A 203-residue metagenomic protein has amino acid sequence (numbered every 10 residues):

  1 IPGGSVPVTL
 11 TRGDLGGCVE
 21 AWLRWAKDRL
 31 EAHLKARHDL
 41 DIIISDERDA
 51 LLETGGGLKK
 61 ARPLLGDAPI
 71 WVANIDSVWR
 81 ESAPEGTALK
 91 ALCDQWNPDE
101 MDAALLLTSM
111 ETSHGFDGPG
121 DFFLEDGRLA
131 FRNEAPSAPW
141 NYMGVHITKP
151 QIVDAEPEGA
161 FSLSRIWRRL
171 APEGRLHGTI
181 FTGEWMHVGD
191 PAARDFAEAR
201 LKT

Functional and structural regions predicted by a protein language model:
I1-C18: N-terminal assembly/transducer modules of large multi-domain enzymes, emphasizing dimerization/partner-binding
G3-G4, R24, G55-G57, I75 (+4 more regions): Glycine-centered flexibility sites
R12-L15, F122, F161-S162: Short intrinsically disordered coil segments
G16-R80, P84, D117, L124 (+1 more regions): Conserved N-terminal catalytic core of the sugar/cofactor nucleotidyltransferase
W22, S45-R48, L106, R132 (+1 more regions): Conserved beta-strand termini and adjacent loop/short-helix elements that scaffold enzyme active sites in alpha/beta
P69-W71, V78-E100, M110-G118, E125-T203: Catalytic-core segments of class I nucleotidyltransferases/pyrophosphorylases that form NMP-activated intermediates
